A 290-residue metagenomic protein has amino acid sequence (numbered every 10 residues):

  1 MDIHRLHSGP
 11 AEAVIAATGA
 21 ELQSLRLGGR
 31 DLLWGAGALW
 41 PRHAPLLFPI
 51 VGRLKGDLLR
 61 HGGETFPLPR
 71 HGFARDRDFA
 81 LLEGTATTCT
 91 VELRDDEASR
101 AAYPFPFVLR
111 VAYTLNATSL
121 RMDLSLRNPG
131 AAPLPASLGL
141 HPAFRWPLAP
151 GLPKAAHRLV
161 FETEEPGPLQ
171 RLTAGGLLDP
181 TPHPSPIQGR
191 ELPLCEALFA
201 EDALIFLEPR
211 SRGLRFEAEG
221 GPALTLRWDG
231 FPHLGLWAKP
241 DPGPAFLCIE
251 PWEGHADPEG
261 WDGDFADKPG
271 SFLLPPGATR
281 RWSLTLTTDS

Functional and structural regions predicted by a protein language model:
G9-T65: Acidic-aromatic substrate-binding/catalytic surfaces of carbohydrate-active enzymes
I15, L124-G130, A238: Asparagine-centered strand-capping/turn motif at beta-strand->loop junctions
L59-F66, F272-T288: Short Pro-Gly-centered flexible turn/kink motifs
P69-A117: Extended, loop-rich substrate-binding clefts of extracytoplasmic carbohydrate-active enzymes
R110-A112, P269-L274: Beta-strand-rich interaction surfaces with strong enrichment in secreted/lumenal proteins
S125-A155: Acidic (Asp/Glu-rich), glycine- and aromatic
A143-D229: Active-site/ligand-binding surface loops and adjacent short beta/alpha elements that line catalytic pockets across
A218-D257: Glycine-rich active-site loops that engage anionic ligands at enzyme catalytic sites
